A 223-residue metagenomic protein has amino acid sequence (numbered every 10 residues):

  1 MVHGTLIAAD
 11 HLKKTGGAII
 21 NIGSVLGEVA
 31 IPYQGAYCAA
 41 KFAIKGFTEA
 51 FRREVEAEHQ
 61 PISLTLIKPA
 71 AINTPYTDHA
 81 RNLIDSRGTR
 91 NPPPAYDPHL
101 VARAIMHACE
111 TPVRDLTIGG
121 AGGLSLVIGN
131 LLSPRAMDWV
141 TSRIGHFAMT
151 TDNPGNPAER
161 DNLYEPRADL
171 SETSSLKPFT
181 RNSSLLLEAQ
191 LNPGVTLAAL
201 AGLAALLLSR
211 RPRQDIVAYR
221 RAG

Functional and structural regions predicted by a protein language model:
V2, Y37, K45, P93: Catalytic tyrosine of NAD(P)H-dependent dehydrogenase/reductases that use a Tyr as the general acid/base
T5, A40: Active-site helix of classical SDR
I7-G16: A short helix-coil junction within the Rossmann-fold of NAD(P)-dependent oxidoreductases
H11, V29, A50-I62: Active-site-adjacent segment of SDR/Rossmann-fold oxidoreductases
S24: Residue(s) in the substrate-gating loop at a strand-loop-helix junction that position the organic substrate next
V29-A36: Active-site loop immediately N-terminal to the catalytic Tyr-X3-Lys motif of short-chain dehydrogenase/reductase
A57-N153: SDR active-site lid
E188-D215: Hydrophobic alpha-helical topogenic segments used for membrane insertion/localization
